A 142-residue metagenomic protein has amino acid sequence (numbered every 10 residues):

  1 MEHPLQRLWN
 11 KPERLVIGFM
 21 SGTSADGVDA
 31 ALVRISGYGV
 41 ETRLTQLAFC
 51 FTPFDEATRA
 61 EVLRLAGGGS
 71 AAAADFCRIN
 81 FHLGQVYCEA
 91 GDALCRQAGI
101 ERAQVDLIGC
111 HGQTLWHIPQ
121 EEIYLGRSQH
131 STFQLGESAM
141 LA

Functional and structural regions predicted by a protein language model:
M1-A142: Short acidic/glycine-rich loops and adjacent helix/strand connectors that line catalytic pockets where negatively
